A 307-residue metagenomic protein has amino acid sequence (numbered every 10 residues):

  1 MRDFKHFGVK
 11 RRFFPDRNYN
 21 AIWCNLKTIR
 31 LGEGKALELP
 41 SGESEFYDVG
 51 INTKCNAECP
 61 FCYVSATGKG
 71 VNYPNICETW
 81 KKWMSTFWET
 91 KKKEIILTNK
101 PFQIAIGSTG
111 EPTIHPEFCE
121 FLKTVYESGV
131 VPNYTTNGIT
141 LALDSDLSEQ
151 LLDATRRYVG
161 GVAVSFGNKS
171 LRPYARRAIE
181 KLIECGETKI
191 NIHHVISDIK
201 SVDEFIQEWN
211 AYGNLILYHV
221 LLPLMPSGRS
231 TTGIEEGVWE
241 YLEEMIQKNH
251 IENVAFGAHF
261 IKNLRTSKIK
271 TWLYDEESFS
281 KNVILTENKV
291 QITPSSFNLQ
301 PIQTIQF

Functional and structural regions predicted by a protein language model:
M1-D48, A66, S280: N-terminal [4Fe-4S]-dependent radical SAM core
E38-K82, T86: Canonical Radical SAM [4Fe-4S] cluster-binding loop centered on the CxxxCxxC motif and its immediate flanking residues
F46, S65-E78, E94-H115, V125-L143 (+3 more regions): Core AdoMet radical
E58, T109, T286-K289: Residue-level recognition of short loop/turn positions
G70-P74, G161-I305: Radical SAM enzyme [4Fe-4S]-AdoMet core and its adjacent flexible, acidic and glycine-rich loops/tails across
W80-M84, W88, F118-L122, S148-L152 (+3 more regions): Generic structural signal for well-ordered alpha-helices, preferentially at hydrophobic/aromatic core positions
H115-P116, T232: Active-site cleft segment of glycoside hydrolase catalytic domains centered on the general acid/base Glu
